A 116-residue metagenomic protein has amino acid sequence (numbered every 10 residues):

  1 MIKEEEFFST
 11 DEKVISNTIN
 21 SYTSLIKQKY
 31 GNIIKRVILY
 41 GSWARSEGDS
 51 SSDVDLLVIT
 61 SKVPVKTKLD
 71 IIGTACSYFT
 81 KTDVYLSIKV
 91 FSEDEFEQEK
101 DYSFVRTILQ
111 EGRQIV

Functional and structural regions predicted by a protein language model:
M1-K35, A44-S50, T60-V116: Catalytic core of pol beta-like nucleotidyltransferases
D55-V58: Short beta-strand->loop micro-motif that forms the acidic, two-metal-ion catalytic signature in nucleotide-processing
